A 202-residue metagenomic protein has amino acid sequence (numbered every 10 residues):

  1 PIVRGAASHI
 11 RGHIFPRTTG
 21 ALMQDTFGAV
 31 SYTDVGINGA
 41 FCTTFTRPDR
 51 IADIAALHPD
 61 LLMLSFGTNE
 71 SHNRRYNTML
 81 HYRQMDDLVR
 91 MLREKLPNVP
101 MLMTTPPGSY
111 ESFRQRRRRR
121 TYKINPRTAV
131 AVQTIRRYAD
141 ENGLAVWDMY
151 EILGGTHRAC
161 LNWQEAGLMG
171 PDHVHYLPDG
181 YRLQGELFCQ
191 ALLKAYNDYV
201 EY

Functional and structural regions predicted by a protein language model:
P1-R83, H175: Conserved SGNH/GDSL esterase-like catalytic core that processes O-acyl groups on lipids and polysaccharides
T33, L102, A145-W147: Hydrophobic/aromatic beta-strand patches that form the interior of the parallel beta-sheet core in alpha/beta enzyme
I37-F41, D53, T68-R83, M103-Q133 (+1 more regions): Serine-dependent acyl-ester chemistry module
M63-G67, D86-V89, R93, P100-T105: Conserved, well-ordered alpha-helix/loop/beta-strand core segments that scaffold catalytic motifs
M85-R90, V132, R136: Generic structural signal for well-ordered alpha-helices, preferentially at hydrophobic/aromatic core positions
S109-Y202: Catalytic His-Asp segment of secreted/periplasmic serine-dependent ester chemistry enzymes
